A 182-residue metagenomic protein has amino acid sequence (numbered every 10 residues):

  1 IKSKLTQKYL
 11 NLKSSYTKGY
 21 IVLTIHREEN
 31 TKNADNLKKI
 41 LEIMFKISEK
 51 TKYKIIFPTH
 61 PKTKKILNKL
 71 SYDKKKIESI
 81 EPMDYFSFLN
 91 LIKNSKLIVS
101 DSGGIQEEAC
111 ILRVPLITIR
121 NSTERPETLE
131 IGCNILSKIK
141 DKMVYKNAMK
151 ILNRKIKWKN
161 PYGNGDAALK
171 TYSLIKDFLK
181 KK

Functional and structural regions predicted by a protein language model:
I1-N36, S137: A nucleotide-sugar donor-handling region in carbohydrate enzymes
K2-Q7, I135-K182: Leloir-type glycosyltransferase catalytic cores
L41-P58: A conserved nucleotide-sugar
T59-K76: Short, structured helix-loop element that forms part of the nucleotide-activated donor/catalytic region
S71, N90-L91: Structural alpha-helical scaffold elements that stabilize or flank donor/cofactor-binding regions in carbohydrate
K76-D84: Active-site donor-binding acidic/aromatic loop of nucleotide-activated sugar and phosphosugar transferases involved
L91-L129: A donor-sugar binding/catalytic signature common to diverse glycosyltransferases and related nucleotide-sugar
I117, G132-S137: A short acidic/histidine/glycine-rich donor-binding loop in glycosyltransferase catalytic cores
